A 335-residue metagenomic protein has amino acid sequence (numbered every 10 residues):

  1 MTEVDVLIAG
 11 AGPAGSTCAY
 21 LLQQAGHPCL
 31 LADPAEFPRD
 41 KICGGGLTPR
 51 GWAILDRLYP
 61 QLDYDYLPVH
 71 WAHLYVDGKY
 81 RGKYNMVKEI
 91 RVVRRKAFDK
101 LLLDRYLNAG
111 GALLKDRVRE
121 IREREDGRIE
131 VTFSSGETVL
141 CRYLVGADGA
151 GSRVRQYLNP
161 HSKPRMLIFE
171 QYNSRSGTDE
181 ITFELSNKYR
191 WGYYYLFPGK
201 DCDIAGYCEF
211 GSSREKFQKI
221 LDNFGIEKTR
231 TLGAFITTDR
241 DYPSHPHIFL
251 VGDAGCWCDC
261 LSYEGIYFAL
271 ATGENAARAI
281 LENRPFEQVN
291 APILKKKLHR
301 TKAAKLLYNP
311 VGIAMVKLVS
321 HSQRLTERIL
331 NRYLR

Functional and structural regions predicted by a protein language model:
M1-G12: Beta1/beta-strand and adjacent pyrophosphate-binding region of the FAD-binding site in flavoprotein oxidoreductases
A11, Q23-I42: Glycine-rich FAD pyrophosphate-binding loop
A35-L58: Conserved N-terminal glycine-rich FAD pyrophosphate-binding loop of Rossmann-like flavoproteins
A53-I54, Q61-L62, L67-Y157, K163-L167: Conserved N-terminal helical subregion
E120, T138, E209-P285: FAD/FMN-dependent oxidoreductases across multiple families
Y143, A150-F217: Conserved FAD-binding catalytic core of PHBH/FMO-like flavoproteins
R278-A314: Active-site-proximal substrate-binding core of FAD-dependent oxidoreductases
K302-R335: C-terminal auxiliary extensions adjacent to catalytic cores
